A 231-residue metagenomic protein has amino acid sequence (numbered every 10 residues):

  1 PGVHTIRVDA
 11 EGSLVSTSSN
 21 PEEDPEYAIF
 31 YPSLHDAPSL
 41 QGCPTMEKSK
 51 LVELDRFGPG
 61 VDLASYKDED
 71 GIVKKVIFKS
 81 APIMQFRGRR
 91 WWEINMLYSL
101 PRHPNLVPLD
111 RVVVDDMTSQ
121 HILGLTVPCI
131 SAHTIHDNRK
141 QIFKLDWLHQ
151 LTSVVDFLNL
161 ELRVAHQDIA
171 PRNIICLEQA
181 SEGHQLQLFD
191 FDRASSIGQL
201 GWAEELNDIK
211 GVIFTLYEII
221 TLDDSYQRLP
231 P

Functional and structural regions predicted by a protein language model:
H4, E11-N105: ATP-binding glycine-rich loop module of kinase domains
Y66, C129, I175-E178: Conserved hydrophobic "DFG−1" position in protein kinase catalytic cores
V76, N105, L125, Q187-D190: Protein kinase-like catalytic core scaffold
M84-P101, N105-D146: Conserved structural core of kinase catalytic domains
F143-F157: Conserved alphaE helix
L158-E178: Catalytic-loop of the protein kinase fold
E178-P231: C-lobe/activation-segment region of protein kinase-like
